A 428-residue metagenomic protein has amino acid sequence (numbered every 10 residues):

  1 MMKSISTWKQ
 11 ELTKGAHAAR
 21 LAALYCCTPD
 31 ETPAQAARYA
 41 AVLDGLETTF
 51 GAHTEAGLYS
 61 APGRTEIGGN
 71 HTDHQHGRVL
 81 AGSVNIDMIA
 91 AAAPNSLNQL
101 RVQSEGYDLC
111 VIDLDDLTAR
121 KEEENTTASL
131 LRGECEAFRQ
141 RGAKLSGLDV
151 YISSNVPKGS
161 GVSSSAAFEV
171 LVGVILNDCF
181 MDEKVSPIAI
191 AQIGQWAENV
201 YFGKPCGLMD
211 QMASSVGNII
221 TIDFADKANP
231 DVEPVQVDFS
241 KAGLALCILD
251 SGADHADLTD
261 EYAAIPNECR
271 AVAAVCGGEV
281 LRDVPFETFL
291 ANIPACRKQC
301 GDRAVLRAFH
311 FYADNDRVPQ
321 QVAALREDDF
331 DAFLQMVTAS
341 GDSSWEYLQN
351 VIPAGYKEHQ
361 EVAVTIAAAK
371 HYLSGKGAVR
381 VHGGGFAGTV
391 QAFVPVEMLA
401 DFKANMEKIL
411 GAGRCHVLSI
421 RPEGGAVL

Functional and structural regions predicted by a protein language model:
M1-R64, I89, A93-E124, T221-R380 (+1 more regions): C-terminal nucleotide
S60-H76, N155-L171, G375-F393: Glycine/serine-rich anion-binding loops at beta->alpha junctions that coordinate negatively charged ligand groups
R78-L97, V216: Structural signature of FAD isoalloxazine-binding scaffolds in flavoprotein oxidoreductases
S83-N85, V162-D182: DPxDG-like acidic metal-binding loop motif
R101-Q103, G147-S154, K184-W196, L334-A339 (+1 more regions): Beta-strand segments within the central parallel beta-sheet cores of soluble alpha/beta enzyme folds
C135-P157: Glycine- and acidic-rich phosphate- and metal-coordinating loops
Q140-L148, L176-I190, V396-I409: Phosphate-handling active-site elements
D182-P230, V235, S340, I366-A369 (+1 more regions): Alpha/beta catalytic cores of group-transfer enzymes, especially the acyltransferase/condensing modules of polyketide
